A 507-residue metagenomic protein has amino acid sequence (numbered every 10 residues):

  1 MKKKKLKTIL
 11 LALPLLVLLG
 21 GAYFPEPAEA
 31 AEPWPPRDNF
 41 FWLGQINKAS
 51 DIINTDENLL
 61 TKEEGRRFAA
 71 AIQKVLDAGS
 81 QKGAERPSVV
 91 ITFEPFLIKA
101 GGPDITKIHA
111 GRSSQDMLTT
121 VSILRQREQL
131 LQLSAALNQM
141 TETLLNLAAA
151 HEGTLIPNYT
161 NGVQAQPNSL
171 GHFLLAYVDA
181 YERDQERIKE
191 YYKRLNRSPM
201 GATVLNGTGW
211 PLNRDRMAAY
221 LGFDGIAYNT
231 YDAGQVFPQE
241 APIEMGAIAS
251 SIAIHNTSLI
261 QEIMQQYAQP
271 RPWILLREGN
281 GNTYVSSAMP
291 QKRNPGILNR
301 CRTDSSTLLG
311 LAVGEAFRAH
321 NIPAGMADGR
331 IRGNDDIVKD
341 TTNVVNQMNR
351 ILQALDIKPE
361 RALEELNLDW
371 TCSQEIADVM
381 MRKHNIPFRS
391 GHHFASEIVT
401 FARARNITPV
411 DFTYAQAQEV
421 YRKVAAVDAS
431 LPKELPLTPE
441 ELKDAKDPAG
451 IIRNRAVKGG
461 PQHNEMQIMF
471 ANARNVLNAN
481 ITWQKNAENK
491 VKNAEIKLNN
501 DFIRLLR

Functional and structural regions predicted by a protein language model:
K2-L11: Bacterial N-terminal signal peptides that target proteins for export
A12-G21: Bacterial N-terminal signal peptides
Y23-N47, R86, A100-P103, S287-R507: Glycine-rich cofactor/substrate-binding loops
F24-G207, L212-A218, N282-V285, L298 (+3 more regions): A helix-coil-helix interface module used to build multimeric assemblies and to scaffold catalytic/cofactor sites
D51-L59, H172, I243-S251, E375-N385: Short, well-ordered beta-strand elements within core beta-sheets of diverse protein domains
L59-L60, P272-I274, I386, T408: Conserved hydrophobic residue
K62-R66, I108, T257, F388-H393: Short, solvent-exposed positions on alpha-helices
S122-R127, L131-N138, E142, A149 (+2 more regions): Charged, flexible cofactor/metal-binding loops and thiol motifs
